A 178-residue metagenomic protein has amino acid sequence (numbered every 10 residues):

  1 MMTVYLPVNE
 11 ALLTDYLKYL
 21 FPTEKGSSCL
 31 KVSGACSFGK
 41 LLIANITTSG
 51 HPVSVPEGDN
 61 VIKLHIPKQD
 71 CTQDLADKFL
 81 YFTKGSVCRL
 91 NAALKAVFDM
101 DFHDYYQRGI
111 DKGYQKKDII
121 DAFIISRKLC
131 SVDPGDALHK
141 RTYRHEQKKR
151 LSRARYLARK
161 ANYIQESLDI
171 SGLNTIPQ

Functional and structural regions predicted by a protein language model:
M1-S86: Long, low-complexity interaction regions most often at the N-terminus
N91-K112: Positively charged, polyanion-binding regions of nucleic-acid-associated proteins
Q107-R127: Short, charged amphipathic recognition helices of the HTH superfamily and cognate SANT/SANTA-like modules
I124-A137, N162-Y163: Short, basic interhelical loop/turn and adjoining N-cap of the next helix at nucleic-acid- or acidic-partner-contacting
S131-R150: Major-groove recognition helix of helix-turn-helix-like DNA-binding domains
K149-E166: Short Lys/Arg-enriched helix C-cap and helix-to-coil transition segments that create basic nucleic-acid-contact patches
D169-Q178: Intrinsically disordered, low-complexity, charge-dense segments enriched in Lys/Arg and Glu/Asp interspersed
